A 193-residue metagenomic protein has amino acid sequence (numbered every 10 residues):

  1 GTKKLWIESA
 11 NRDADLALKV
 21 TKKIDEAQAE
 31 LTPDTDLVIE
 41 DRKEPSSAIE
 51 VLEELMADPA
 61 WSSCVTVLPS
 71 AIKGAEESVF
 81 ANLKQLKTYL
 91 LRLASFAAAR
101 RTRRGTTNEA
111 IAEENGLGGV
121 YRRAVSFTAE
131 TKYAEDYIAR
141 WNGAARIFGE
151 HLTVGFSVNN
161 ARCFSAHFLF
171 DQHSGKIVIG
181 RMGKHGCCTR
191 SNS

Functional and structural regions predicted by a protein language model:
G1-F164, D171-S193: Basic, Lys/Arg-enriched alpha-helical interface segments
